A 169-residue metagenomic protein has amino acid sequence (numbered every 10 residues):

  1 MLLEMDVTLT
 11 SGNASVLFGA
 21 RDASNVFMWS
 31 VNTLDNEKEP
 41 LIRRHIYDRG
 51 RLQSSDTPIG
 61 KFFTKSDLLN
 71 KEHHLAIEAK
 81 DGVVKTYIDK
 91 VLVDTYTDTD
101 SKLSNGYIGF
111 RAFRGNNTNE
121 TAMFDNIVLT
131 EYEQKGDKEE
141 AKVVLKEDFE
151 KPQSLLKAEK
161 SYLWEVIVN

Functional and structural regions predicted by a protein language model:
M1-G50, L163, I167-N169: Secretory/extracellular carbohydrate-interaction modules and structurally similar beta-sandwich "look-alikes"
L3-M5, S66, N70-K80, V84-I88 (+1 more regions): Short tryptophan-centered beta-strand motifs in secreted/extracellular beta-sheet-rich domains of glycan-recognition
F18, I59-D67, D98, F113: Beta-strand-rich interaction surfaces with strong enrichment in secreted/lumenal proteins
G50-H74: Short, aromatic/His-centered strand-loop micro-motif at the edge of beta-sheets
Y96-M123: Flexible glycan-contacting loops in extracellular carbohydrate-active proteins
F124-L129, F149: Extracellular beta-strand elements of beta-rich domains used for carbohydrate recognition/degradation or cell-matrix
E133-V166: Extracellular carbohydrate-recognition regions
